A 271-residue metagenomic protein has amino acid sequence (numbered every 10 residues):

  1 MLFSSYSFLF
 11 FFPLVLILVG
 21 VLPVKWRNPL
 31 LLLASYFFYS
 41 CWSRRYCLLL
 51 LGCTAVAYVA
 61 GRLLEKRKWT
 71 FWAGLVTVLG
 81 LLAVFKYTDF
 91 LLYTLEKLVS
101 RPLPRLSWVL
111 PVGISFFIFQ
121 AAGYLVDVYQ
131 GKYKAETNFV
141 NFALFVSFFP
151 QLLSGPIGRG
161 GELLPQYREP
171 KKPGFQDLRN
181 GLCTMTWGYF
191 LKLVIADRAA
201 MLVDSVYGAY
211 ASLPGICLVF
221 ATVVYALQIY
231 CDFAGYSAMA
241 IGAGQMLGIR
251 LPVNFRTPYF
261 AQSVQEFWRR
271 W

Functional and structural regions predicted by a protein language model:
M1-W271: Membrane-embedded transmembrane alpha-helical bundles that form the catalytic cores of multi-pass lipid-modifying
